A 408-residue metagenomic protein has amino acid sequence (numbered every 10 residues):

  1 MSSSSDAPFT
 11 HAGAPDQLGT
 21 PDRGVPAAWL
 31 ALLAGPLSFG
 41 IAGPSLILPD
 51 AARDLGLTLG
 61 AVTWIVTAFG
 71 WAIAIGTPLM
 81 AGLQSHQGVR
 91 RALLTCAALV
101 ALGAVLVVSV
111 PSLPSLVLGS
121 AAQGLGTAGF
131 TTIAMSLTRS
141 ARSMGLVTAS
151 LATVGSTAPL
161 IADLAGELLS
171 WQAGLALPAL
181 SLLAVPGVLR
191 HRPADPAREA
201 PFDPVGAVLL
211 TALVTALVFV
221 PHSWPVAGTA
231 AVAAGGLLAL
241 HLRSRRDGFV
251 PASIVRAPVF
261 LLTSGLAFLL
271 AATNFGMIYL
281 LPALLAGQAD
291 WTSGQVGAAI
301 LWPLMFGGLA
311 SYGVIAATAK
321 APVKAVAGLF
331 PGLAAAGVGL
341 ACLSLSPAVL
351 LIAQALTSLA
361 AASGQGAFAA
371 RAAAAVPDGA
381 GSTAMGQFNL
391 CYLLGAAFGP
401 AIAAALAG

Functional and structural regions predicted by a protein language model:
M1-R23: Intrinsic disorder in cytosolic terminal tails and internal cytosolic loops of multi-pass membrane transporters
D22-A52, L59, I65-F69, I73-Q84 (+4 more regions): 12-transmembrane solute porter fold
R90-T95, A141-T153, E199-V208, I254-F260 (+1 more regions): Cytoplasmic-side transmembrane-helix entry/capping segments in multi-pass membrane proteins
V105-S109, P186-H191, L238-A239, G339-L343: Membrane-embedded alpha-helical segments of multi-pass transporters/permeases
S109-P114, V220-G228, L343-A348: Transmembrane helix interruption/hinge and helix-loop junction motifs
G119-L151: Cytoplasmic helix-loop-helix junction between adjacent transmembrane helices in 12-TM secondary transporters
A149, T153-L169, L394-L406: A gly/Pro-rich, aromatic-decorated transmembrane alpha-helix motif that marks the paired, flexible gating helices
S156, D163-G265: Hydrophobic transmembrane-helix bundles of small-molecule transporters
